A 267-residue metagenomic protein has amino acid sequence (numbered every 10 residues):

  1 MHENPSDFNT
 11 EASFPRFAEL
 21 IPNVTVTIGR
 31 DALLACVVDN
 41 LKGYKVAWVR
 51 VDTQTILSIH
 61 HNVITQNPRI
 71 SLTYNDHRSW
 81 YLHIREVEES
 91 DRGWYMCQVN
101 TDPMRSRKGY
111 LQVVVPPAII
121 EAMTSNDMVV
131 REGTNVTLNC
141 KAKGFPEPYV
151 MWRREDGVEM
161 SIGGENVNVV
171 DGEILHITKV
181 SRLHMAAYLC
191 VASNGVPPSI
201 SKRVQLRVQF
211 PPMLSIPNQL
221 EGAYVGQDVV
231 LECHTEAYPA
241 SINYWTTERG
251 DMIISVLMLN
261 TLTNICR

Functional and structural regions predicted by a protein language model:
M1-R267: Immunoglobulin-superfamily
